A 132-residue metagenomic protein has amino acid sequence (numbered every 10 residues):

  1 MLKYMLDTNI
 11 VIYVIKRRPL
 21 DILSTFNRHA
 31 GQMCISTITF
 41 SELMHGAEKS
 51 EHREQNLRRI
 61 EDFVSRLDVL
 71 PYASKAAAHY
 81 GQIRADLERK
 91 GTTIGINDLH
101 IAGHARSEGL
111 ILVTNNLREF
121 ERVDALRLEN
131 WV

Functional and structural regions predicted by a protein language model:
M1-I35, H45-D62: Short, well-structured N-terminal submotif of metal-dependent ribonuclease cores
L2, D68-V113: Active-site neighborhoods of divalent-metal-dependent phosphate/nucleic-acid chemistry enzymes
D7-T8, L43, Y80, A105 (+1 more regions): Generic structural signal for small/hydrophobic residues in well-ordered secondary structure, especially within
N9-I10, I38-S41, K75, R118: Alpha-helix/helix-capping structural signal
T37, A73, V132: Residues at the C-termini of beta-strands that transition into short coil/loop
A102, R106-V132: Acidic, PIN/NYN-like endoribonuclease modules and their adjacent C-terminal/linker elements
